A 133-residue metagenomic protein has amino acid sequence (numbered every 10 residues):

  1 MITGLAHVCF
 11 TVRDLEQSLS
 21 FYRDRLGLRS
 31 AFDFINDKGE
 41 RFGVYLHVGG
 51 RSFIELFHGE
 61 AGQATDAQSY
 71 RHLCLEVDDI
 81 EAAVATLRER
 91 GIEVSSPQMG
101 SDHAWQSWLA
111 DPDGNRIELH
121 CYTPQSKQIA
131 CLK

Functional and structural regions predicted by a protein language model:
M1-Q17, Y70-L73, Q125-K133: N-terminal beta-strand motif that seeds the catalytic metal site of vicinal oxygen chelate
I2, C9-F53: Core segments of cupin and vicinal oxygen chelate
C9-T11, H47, C74-D78, A110: Short hydrophobic/aromatic beta-strand micro-patches that form the beta-sheet surface supporting nucleotide- or nucleic
F21, E81-T86: Short amphipathic alpha-helices within nucleic acid-binding modules
N36-K38, Q63-A64, M99-D102: A short beta-turn/loop motif at secondary-structure boundaries
E40-F42, S69, H103: Exposed loop/turn and edge beta-strand positions of beta-sandwich/beta-sheet ligand-binding modules
H58-E60, C121-Y122: Acetyl-CoA-dependent GNAT
V84-K133: Vicinal oxygen chelate
